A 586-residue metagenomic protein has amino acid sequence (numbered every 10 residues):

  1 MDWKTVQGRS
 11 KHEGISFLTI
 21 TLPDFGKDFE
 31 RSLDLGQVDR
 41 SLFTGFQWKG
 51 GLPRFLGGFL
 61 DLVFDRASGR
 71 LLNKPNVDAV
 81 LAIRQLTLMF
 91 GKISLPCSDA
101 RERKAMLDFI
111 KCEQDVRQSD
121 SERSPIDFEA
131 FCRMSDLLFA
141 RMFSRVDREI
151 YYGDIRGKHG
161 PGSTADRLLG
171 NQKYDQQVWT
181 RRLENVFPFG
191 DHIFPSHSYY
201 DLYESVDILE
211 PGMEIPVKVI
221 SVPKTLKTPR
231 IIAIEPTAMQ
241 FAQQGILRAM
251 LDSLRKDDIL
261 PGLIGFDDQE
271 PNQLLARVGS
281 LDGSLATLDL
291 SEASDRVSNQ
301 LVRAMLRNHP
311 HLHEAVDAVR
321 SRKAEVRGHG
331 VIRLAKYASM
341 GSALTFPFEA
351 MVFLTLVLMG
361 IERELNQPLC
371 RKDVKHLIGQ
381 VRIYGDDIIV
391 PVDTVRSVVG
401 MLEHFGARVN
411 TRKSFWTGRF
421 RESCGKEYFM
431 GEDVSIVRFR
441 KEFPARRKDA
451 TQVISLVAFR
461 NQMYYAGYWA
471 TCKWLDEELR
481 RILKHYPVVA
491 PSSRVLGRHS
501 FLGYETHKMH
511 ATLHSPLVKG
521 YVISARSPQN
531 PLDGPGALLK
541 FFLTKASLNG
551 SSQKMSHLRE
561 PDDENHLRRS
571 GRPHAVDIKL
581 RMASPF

Functional and structural regions predicted by a protein language model:
M1-P229, Q462-F586: C-terminal, non-catalytic extensions of nucleic-acid polymerases
I220, R230-I232, A242-Q243, D295-S298 (+2 more regions): Short helix/loop capping segments that flank catalytic or ligand/cofactor-binding pockets
P223-K227, D282, G328-I332, G431-V434: Short acidic (Asp/Glu) and glycine-rich catalytic loops that position anionic groups and cofactors
A233, T237-L288: Active-site-proximal segment of RNA-dependent polymerases
G265-N272, V398, F405, F429: Conserved PLP-enzyme active-site core in the AAT-like
S280-Y384, I389-F405, R412-E427, A445-K448 (+1 more regions): Conserved polymerase palm-domain catalytic core
V331, E362-R371, I436-E442, A458-W469 (+2 more regions): Positively charged, low-complexity nucleic-acid-binding target-recognition regions
T417-Y464: A conserved non-catalytic segment of reverse transcriptases and RNA-directed RNA polymerases corresponding to the late
